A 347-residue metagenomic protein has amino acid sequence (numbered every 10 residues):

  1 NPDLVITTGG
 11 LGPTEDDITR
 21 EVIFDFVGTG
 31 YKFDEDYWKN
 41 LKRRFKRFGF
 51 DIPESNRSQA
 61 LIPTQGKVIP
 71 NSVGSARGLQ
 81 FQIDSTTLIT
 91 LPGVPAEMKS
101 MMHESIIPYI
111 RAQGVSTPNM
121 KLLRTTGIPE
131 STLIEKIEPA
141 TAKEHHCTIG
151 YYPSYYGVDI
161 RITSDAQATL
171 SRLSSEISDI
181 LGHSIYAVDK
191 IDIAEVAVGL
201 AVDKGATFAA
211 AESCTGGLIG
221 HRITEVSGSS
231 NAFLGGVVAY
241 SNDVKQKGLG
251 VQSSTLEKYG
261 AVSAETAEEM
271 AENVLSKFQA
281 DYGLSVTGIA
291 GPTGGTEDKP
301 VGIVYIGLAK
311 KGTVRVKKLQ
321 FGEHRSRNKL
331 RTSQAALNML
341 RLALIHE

Functional and structural regions predicted by a protein language model:
D3-L4, Y282: Short, Asp-centered acidic motifs that coordinate Mg2+ and/or phosphate in catalytic or ligand-binding sites
T7-E15, P92, S164-D165, V286-I289: Glycine-rich beta-strand-to-loop/alpha-helix junction loops that act as flexible
T7-F33, I177, L181-K190: Flexible gly/pro-rich beta->alpha loop and the following alpha-helix that scaffold active-site loops
D16, K39-R44, F48, S58 (+4 more regions): Conserved N-terminal alpha-helical segment that immediately precedes and caps sugar-phosphate-binding
D17-Q113: Proline/glycine-rich low-complexity loops and linkers
Q80-F81, Y151, Y305-K310: Short beta-strand elements
Q82-Y156, T163-L170: Accessory alpha-helical/coil subdomains and C-terminal extensions that flank or cap enzyme catalytic cores
A168-E347: Short alpha-helical segments enriched in small residues
